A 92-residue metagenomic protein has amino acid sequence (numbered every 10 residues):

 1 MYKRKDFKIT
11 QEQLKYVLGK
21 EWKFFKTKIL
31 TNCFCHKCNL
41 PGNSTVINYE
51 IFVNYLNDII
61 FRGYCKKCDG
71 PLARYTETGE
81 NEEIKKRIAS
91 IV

Functional and structural regions predicted by a protein language model:
M1-T31, Y75-V92: Short, intrinsically disordered terminal segments enriched in charged and Pro/Gly residues
V17, C33, G42-S44: Motif-centric detector for short Cys/His coordination patterns
K28-C35, I60-R62: Residues immediately within or flanking Cys/His clusters that coordinate Zn2+ in small zinc-binding modules
C35-C38, C65-K67: Short, cysteine/histidine-rich loop/knuckle motifs that typically chelate Zn2+
N39-T45, L72: Cys/His-rich microdomains that often coordinate metals
T45-Y49, Y75-E77: Short Cys/His-rich "knuckle" micro-motifs
Y49-R62: Short linker/helix segments within small regulatory modules
F61-E82: Short metal-binding segments enriched for Cys and/or His
